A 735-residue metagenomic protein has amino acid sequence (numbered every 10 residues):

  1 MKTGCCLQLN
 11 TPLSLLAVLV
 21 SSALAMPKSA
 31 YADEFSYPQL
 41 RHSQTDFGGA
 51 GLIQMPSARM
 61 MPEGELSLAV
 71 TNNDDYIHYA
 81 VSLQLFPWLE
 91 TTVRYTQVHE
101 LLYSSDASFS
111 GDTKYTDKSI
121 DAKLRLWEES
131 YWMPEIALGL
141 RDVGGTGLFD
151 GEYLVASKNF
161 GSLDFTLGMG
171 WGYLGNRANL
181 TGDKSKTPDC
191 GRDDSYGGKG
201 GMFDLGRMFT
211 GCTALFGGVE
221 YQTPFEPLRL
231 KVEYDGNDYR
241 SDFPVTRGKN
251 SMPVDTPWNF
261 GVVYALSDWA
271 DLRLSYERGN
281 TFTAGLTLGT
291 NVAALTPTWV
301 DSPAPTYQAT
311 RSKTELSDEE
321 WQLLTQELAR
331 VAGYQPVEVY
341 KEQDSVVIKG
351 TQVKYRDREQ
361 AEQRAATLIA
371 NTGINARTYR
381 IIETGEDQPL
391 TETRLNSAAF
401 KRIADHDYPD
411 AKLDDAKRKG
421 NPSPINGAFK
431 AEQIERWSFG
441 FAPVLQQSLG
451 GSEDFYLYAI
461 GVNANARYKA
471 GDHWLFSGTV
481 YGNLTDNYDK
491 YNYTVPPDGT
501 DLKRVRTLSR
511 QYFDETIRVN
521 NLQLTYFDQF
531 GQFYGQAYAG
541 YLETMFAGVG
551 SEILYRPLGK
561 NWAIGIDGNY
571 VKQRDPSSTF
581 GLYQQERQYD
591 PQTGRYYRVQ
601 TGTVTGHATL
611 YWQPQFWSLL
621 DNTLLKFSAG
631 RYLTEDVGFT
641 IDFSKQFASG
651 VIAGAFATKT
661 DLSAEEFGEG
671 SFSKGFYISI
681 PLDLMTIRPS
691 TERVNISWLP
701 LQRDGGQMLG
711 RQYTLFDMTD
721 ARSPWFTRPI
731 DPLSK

Functional and structural regions predicted by a protein language model:
M1-Y31, F643: Gram-negative bacterial Sec-dependent N-terminal signal peptides
Y31-L148, F160-G161, Y173, F203 (+9 more regions): Transmembrane beta-barrel domains of Gram-negative outer membranes and organellar outer membranes
Y31-S82, A293-D528, Y596-T603, T609 (+1 more regions): Outer-membrane beta-barrel initiation region
L66-S67, I77-Y79, P87-V93, E100 (+15 more regions): Repeated loop/turn-to-beta-strand initiation elements of outer-membrane beta-barrel proteins
L68, Y79-L83, I120-L124, L154-K158 (+11 more regions): Residues on the lipid-exposed face of transmembrane beta-strands in outer-membrane beta-barrel proteins
D74-Y76, Y115-S119, F149, C212-A214 (+9 more regions): Membrane-spanning beta-strands of outer-membrane beta-barrel proteins
T96-D121, R125, G139-L154, N159 (+10 more regions): Outer-membrane beta-barrel translocator/channel fold
N695-K735: Intrinsic low-complexity, glycine/proline- and repeat-rich, mixed-charge intrinsically disordered regions appended
